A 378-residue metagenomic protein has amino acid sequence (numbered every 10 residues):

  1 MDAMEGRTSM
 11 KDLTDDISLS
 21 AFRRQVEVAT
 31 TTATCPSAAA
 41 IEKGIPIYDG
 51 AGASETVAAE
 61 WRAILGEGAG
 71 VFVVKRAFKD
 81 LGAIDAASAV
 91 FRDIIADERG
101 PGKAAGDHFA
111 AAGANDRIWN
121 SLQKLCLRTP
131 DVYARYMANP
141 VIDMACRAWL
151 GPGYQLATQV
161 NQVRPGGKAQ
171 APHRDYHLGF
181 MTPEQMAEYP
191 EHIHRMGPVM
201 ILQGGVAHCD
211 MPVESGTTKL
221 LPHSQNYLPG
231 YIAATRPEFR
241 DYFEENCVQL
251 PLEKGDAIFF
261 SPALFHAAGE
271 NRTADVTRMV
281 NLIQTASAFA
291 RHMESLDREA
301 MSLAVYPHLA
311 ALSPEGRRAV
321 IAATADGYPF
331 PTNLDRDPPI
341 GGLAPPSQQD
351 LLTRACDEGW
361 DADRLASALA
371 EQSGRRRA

Functional and structural regions predicted by a protein language model:
M1-G66, V320-A378: Fe(II)/2-oxoglutarate
G6-I17, G50-A53, H208, P212 (+2 more regions): Active-site environment of non-heme Fe oxygenases that use a 2-His-1-carboxylate facial triad
D16, R24-P183: Non-heme Fe(II)-dependent double-stranded beta-helix
D80-G82, R164-G166, P212-E214, Y227-L228 (+2 more regions): Flexible loop/turn segments at secondary-structure boundaries
D85, T217, Y231, E270-R272 (+3 more regions): Short conserved micro-motifs at the rims of enzyme active sites and ligand-binding pockets
M144-A145, Q170-A171, L178-Y242, C247 (+1 more regions): Catalytic core of non-heme Fe(II) oxygenases with the double-stranded beta-helix
Q159-V160, G204-V206, N281-T285: A structural signal for short, well-ordered beta-strand segments
A234-P307: Catalytic core of Fe(II)/2-oxoglutarate
